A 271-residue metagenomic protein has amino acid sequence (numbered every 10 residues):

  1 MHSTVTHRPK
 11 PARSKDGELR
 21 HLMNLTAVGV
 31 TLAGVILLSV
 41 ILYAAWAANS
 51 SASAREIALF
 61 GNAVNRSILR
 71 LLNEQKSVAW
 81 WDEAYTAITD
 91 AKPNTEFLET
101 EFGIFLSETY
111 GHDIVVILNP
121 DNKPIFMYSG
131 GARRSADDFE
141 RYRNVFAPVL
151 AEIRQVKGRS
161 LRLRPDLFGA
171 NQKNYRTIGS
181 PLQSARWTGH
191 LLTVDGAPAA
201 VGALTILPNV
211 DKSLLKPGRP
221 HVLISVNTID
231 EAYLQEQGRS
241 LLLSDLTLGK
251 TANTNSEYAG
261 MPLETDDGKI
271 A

Functional and structural regions predicted by a protein language model:
M1-G34: Positive-inside N-terminal membrane-insertion signal
L19, G29-A91, G111-D113: Juxtamembrane extracytoplasmic/periplasmic/luminal helical "stalk" adjacent to the first N-terminal
Q75, H112-I117, D245-G249: Short, hydrophobic-rich beta-strand element in sensory/regulatory alpha-beta domains
A87-N94, L106-S180, L223-E236, N253: Extracellular/periplasmic ligand-sensing ectodomains of membrane signal-transduction proteins
F97-F102: N-terminal post-signal-peptidase region of extra-cytosolic proteins
F105, I114-V116, G189-H190, G260-M261: Generic short beta-strand
G158-V210, S256-Y258: Generic detector of solvent-exposed, compositionally biased contiguous segments
T193-H221, I229-D230, R239-S244, K250-A271: Extracellular/periplasmic juxtamembrane segments that couple receptor/chemosensory ectodomains to their
